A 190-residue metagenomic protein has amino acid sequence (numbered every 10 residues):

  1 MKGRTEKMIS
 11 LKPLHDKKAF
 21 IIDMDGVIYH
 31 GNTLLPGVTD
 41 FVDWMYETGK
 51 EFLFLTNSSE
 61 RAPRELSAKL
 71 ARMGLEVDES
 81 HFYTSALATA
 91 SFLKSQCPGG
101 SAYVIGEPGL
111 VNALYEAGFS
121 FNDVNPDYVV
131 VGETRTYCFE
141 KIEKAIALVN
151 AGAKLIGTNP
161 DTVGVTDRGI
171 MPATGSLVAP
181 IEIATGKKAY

Functional and structural regions predicted by a protein language model:
K2-M24, I28-Y190: HAD-like aspartate-dependent phosphatase fold
